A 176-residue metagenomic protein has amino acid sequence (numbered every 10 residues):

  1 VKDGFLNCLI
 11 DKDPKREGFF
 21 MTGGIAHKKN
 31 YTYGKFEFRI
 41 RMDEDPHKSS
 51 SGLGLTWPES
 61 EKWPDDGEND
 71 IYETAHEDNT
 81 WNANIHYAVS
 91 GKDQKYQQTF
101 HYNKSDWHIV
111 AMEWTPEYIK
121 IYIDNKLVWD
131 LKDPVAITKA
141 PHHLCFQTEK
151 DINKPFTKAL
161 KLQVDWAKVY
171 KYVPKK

Functional and structural regions predicted by a protein language model:
V1-K176: GH16 jelly-roll
